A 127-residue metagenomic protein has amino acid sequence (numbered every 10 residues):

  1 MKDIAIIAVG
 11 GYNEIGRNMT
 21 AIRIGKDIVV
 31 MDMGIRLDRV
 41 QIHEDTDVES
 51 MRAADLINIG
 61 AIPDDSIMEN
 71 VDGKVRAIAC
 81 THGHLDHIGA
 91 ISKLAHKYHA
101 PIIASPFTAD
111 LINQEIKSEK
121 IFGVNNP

Functional and structural regions predicted by a protein language model:
K2-A5, I28: Extreme N-terminal starter segment of soluble prokaryotic enzymes
I6, I22, D32, H82-G83: Divalent metal-coordination and catalytic microenvironments
G10-Y12: Short Gly/Pro-enriched turn/cap motifs at secondary-structure boundaries
I15-G16, L85-I88, L111: Active-site environment of divalent metal-dependent phosphoester hydrolases
R17-R23: Short beta-strand scaffold segments in enzyme catalytic cores
D27-A79, K93, K97-A100, A104 (+2 more regions): Pre-active-site segment of Zn-dependent metallo-hydrolases
H82-A90, L94: Hydrophobic alpha-helical bundles that form the membrane domains of multi-pass transporters
